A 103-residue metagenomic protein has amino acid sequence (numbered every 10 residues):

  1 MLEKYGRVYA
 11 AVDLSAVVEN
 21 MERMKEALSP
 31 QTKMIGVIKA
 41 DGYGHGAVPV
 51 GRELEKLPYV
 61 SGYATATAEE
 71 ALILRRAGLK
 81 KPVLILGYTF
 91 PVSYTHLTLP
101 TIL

Functional and structural regions predicted by a protein language model:
M1-V12: Generic N-terminal amphipathic, Lys/Arg-enriched alpha-helix
L14, A40, A47, A66-E69 (+1 more regions): Helix N-cap/beta->alpha junction signal
V17, K39, L74: Conserved, mostly hydrophobic/aromatic
V18-K25, G51, A71: Generic structural signal for well-ordered alpha-helices, preferentially at hydrophobic/aromatic core positions
M34-I38, Y63-T65, V83-I85: Hydrophobic faces of well-ordered beta-strands that scaffold small-molecule active sites in alpha/beta enzyme cores
Y43-V60, R75-K81: Glycine-rich loop at the start of a catalytic domain that most often binds anionic cofactors/ligands
L72-I73, L79-S93: Glycine-rich nucleotide/cofactor/substrate-binding loop typically near the N-terminus or early in the first domain
T95-T101: Conserved small/polar residues in nucleotide/adenosyl-binding loops
